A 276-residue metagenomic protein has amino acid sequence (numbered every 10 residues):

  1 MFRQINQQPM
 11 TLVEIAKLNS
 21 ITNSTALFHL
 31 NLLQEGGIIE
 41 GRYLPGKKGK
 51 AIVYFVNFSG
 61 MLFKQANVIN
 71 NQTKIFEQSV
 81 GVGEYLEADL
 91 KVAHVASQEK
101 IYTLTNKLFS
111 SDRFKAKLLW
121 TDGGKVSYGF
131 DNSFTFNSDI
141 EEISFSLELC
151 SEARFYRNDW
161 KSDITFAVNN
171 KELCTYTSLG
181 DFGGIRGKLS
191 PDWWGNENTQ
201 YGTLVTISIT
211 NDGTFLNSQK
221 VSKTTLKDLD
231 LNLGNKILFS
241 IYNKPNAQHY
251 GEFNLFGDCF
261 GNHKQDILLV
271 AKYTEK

Functional and structural regions predicted by a protein language model:
T11, L44-N67: Short, cationic-aromatic polyanion-contact patches
K17, Q34-E35: Alpha-helical residues within the helix-turn-helix
G36-L44: A short, conserved structural fragment
M61-K117: Amphipathic alpha-helical dimerization/coiled-coil segments that flank or bridge DNA-binding/regulatory modules
K107-L119, T177-L233, H249-G251: Extended, solvent-exposed segments with strong compositional bias
K117-D139, V221-T225: Short beta-strands within extracellular/lumenal beta-sheet-rich domains
D139-N158: A short beta-strand element within beta-rich, extracytoplasmic domains of secreted/secretory-pathway proteins
Y156-V168: Short coil-to-beta strand junction motifs in C2/discoidin
